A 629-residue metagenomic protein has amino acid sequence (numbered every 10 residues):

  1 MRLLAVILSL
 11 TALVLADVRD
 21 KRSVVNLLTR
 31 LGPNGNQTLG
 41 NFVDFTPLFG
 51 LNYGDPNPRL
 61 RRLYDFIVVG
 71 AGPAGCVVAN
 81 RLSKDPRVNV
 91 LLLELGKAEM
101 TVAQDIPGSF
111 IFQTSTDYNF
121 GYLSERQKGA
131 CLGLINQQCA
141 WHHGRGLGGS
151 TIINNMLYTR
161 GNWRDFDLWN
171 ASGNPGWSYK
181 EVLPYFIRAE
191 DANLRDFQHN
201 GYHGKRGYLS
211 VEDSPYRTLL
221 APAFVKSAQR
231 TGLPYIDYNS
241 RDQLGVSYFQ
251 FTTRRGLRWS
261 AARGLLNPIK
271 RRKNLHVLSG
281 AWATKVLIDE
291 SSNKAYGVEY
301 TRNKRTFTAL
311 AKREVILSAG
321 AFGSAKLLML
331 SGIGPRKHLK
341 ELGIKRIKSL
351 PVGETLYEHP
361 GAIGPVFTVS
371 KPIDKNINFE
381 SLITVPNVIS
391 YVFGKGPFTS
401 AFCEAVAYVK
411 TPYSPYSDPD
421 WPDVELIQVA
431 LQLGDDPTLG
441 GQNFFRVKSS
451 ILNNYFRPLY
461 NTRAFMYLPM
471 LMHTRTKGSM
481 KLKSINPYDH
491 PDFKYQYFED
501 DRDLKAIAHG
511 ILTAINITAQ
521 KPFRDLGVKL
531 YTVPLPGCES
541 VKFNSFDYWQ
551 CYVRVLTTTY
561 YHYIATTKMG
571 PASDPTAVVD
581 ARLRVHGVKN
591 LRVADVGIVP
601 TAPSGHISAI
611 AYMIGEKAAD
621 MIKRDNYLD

Functional and structural regions predicted by a protein language model:
R2-D629: N-terminal redox-cofactor-binding region of secreted/periplasmic oxidoreductases
